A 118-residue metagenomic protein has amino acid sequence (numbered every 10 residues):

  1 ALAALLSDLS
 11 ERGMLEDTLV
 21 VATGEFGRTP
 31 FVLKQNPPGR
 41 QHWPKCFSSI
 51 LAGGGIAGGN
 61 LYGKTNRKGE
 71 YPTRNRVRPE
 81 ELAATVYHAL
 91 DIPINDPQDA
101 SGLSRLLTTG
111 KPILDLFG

Functional and structural regions predicted by a protein language model:
A1-G118: Ligand-binding pockets and gating/stacking loops
